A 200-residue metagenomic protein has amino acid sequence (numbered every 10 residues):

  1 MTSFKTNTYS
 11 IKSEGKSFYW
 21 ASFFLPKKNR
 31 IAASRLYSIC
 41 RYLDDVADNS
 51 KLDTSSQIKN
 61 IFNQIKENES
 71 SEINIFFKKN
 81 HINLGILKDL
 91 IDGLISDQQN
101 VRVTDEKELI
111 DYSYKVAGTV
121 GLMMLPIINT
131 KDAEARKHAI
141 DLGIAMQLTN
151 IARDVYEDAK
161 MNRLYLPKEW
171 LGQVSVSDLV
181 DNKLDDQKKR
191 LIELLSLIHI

Functional and structural regions predicted by a protein language model:
M1-L197: Acidic catalytic motifs of isoprenoid enzymes
